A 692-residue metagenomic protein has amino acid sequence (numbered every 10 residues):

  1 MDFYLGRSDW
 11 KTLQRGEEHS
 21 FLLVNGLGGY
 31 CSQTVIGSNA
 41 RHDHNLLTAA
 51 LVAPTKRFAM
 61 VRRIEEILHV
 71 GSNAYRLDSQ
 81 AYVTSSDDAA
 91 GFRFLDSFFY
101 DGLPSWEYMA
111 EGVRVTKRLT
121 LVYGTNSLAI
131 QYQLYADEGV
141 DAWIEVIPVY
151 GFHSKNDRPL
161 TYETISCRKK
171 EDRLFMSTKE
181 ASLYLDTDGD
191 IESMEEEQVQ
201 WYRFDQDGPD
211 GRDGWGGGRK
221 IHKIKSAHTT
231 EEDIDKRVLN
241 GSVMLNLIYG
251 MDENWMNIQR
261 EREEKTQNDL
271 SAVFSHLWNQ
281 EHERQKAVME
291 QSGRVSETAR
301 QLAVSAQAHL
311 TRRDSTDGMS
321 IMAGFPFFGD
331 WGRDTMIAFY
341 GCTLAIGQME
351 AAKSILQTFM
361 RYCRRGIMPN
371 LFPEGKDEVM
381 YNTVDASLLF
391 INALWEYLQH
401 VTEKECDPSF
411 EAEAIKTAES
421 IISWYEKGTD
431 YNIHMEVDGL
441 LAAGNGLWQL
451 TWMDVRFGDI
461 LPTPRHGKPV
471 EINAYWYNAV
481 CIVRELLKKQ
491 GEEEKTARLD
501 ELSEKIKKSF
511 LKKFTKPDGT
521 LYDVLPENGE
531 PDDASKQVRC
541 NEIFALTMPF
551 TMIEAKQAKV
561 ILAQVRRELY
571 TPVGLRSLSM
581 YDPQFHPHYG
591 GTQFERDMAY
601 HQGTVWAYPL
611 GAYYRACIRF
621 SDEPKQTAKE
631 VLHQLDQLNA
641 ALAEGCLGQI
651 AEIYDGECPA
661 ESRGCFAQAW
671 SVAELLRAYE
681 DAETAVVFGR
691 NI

Functional and structural regions predicted by a protein language model:
M1-I692: Acidic, mature catalytic/reactive cores of soluble proteins
